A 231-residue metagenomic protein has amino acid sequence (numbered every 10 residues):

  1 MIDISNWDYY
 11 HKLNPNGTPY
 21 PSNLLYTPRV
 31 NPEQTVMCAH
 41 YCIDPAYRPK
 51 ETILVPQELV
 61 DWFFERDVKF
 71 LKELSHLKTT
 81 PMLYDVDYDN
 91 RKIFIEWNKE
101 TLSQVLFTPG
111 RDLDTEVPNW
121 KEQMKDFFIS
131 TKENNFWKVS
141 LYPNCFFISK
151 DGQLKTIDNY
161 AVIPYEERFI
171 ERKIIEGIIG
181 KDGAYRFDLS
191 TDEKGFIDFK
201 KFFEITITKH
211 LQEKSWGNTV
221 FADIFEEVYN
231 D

Functional and structural regions predicted by a protein language model:
M1-Y20: Juxta-kinase regulatory segment immediately upstream of eukaryotic protein kinase catalytic domains
Y10-K12, P21-F70: ATP-binding glycine-rich loop module of kinase domains
P28, I95-W97, F147-S149: Conserved hydrophobic "DFG−1" position in protein kinase catalytic cores
V60, T79-P118: Conserved structural core of kinase catalytic domains
K69-K78: Structural motif at the C-terminus of the N-lobe alphaC helix and the adjacent alphaC-beta4 loop of the Hanks-type
T115-F127: Conserved alphaE helix
K132-I148: Catalytic-loop of the protein kinase fold
S149-D231: C-lobe/activation-segment region of protein kinase-like
